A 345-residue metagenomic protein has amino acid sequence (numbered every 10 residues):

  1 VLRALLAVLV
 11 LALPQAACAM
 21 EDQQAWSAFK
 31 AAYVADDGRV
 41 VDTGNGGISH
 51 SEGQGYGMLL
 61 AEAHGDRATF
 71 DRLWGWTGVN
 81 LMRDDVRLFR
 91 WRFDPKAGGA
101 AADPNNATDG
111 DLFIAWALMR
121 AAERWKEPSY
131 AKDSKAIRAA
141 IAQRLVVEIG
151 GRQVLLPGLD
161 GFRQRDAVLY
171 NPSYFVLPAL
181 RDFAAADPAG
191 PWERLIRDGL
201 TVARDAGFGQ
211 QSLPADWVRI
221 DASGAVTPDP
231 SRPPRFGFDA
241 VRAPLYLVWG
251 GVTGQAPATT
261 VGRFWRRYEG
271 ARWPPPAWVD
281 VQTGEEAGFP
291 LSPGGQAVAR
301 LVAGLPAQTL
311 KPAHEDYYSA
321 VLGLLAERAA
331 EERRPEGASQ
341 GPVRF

Functional and structural regions predicted by a protein language model:
A4-P14: Bacterial N-terminal signal peptides
Q15-A19: Sec/Tat signal peptide C-region and signal peptidase I cleavage site
E21-D111, K311, E315: N-terminal carbohydrate-binding/catalytic regions of secreted carbohydrate-active enzymes
E21-Q24, I48-S51, D109, A131-L305 (+3 more regions): Extended ligand-binding clefts on enzyme/binding-domain cores
M58-A63, W116-E123, P178-D182, L245-W249 (+1 more regions): Short glycine/serine- and small hydrophobic-enriched flexible loop segments
D66, E127-Y130: Residues in the short coil linking paired helices within alpha-helical repeat scaffolds
A107-L118, W125: Outer membrane beta-barrel
